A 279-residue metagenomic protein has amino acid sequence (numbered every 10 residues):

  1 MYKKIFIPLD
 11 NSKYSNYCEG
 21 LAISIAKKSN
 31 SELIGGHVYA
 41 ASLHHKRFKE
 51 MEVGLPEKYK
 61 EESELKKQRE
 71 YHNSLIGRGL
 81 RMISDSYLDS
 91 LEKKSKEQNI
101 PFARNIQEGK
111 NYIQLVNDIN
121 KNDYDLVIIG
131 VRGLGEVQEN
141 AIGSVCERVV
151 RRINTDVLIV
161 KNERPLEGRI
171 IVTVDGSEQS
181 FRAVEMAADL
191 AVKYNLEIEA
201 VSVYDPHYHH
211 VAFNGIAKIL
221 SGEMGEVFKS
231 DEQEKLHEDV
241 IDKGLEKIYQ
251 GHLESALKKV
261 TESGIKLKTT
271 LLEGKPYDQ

Functional and structural regions predicted by a protein language model:
M1-E70, K96-I100, R169-L236, K258-T270: Small/aliphatic-rich secondary-structure junction motif
M1-K4, N11-L21, A26-K28, R104-E163 (+1 more regions): Gly/Ser-rich helix-loop-strand patches that form or flank binding pockets for ribonucleotide-derived cofactors
S15, S84, I142-C146, S180 (+1 more regions): Short, conserved glycine- and acidic-residue-centered signature motifs in active-site or ligand-binding loops
L43, E50, Y112-Q114, E136 (+3 more regions): Generic structural signal for helix capping and beta-alpha/helix-loop junctions
K66-K93, E97, K235-K258: Alpha-helix-centered segments that form part of catalytic cores
